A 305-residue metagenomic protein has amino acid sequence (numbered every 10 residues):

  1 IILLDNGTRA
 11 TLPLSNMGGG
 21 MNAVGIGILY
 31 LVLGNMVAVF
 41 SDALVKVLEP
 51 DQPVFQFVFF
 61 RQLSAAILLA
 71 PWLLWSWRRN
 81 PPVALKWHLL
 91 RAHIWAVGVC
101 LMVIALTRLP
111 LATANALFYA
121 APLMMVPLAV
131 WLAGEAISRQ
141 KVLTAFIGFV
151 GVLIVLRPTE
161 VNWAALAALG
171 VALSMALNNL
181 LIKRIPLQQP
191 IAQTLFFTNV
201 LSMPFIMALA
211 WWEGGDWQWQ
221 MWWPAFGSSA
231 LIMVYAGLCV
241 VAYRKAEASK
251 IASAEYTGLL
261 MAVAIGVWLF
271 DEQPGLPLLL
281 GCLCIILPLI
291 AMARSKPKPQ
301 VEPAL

Functional and structural regions predicted by a protein language model:
I2-Y30, L123-L173, L187, I286-L305: Juxtamembrane helix-loop boundary signature in multi-pass membrane transporters
I26-G27, D51-V97, S174-L177, F196-W212 (+1 more regions): Transmembrane alpha-helices of multi-pass small-molecule transport proteins
I26-L33, L73, W77-V103, W163-V171 (+2 more regions): Loop-to-transmembrane-helix transition segments
A43-K46, V54, L69, T159-W217 (+2 more regions): Transmembrane alpha-helical segments that form core, pore/gating elements of small-molecule transporters/exporters
A66-A84, G148-V161, S202-W223, V267-D271 (+1 more regions): Membrane-interface helix-cap regions at the ends of transmembrane helices in multi-pass membrane proteins
I104, A121-L143, L260-L279: C-terminal transmembrane-helix exit sites in multi-pass transporters
N115-A120, I185-L201, A236-W268: Helix-helix packing/entry segments at the starts of transmembrane helices
L260-L305: C-terminal-most transmembrane helix of multi-pass membrane proteins
